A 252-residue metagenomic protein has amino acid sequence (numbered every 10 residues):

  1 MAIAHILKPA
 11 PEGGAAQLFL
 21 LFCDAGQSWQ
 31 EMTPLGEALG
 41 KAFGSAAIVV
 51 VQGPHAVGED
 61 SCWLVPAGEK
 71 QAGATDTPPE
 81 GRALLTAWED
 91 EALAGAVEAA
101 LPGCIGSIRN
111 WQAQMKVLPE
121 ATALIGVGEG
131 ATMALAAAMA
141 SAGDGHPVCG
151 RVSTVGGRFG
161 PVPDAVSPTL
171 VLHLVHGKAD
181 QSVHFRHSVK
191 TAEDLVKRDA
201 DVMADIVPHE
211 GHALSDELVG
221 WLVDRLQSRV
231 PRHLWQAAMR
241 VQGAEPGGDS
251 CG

Functional and structural regions predicted by a protein language model:
M1-V117, A121: Serine-hydrolase catalytic machinery in alpha/beta-hydrolase-like enzymes
A16-Q17, G150, L170-V171: Alpha/beta-hydrolase fold active-site loops
Q30, Q181-H187: Conserved alpha/beta-hydrolase "acid-adjacent" motif
Q52-A56, R158, E210: Short beta-to-alpha linker loops that shape the active-site pocket of alpha/beta-hydrolase fold enzymes
P119-P168: Primarily recognizes the serine-hydrolase "nucleophile elbow" in alpha/beta-hydrolase and SGNH/GDSL folds
H173-D180: Short beta-strand/loop motif that positions the catalytic acidic residue of the alpha/beta-hydrolase fold
R186-G252: C-terminal catalytic histidine-bearing segment of alpha/beta-hydrolase fold enzymes
